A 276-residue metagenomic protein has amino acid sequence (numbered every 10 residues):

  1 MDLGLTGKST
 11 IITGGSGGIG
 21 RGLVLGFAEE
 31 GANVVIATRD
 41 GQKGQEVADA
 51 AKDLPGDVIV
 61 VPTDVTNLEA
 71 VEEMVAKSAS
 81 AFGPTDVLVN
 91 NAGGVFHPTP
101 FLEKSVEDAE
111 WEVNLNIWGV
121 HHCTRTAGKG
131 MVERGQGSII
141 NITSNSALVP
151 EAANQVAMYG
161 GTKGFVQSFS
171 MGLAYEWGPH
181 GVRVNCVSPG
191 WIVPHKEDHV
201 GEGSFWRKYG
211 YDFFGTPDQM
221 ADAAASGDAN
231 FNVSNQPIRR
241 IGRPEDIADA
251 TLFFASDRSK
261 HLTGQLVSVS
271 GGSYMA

Functional and structural regions predicted by a protein language model:
D2, V95-P98, R240, A250-L252 (+1 more regions): Short C-terminal tail/terminal secondary-structure segment of NAD(P)H-dependent dehydrogenase/reductase domains
S16-G17, D40: Conserved glycine-rich cofactor-binding loop
G41, P62-M74, V106, E245-D246: The beta1-alpha1 cofactor-binding region of Rossmann-like NAD(H)/NADP(H)-dependent oxidoreductases
D49, P179, W191-N235: A glycine/serine/threonine-rich, flexible loop-to-helix segment that serves as the NAD(P) cofactor-binding "lid"
T99-F101, E107-V113, I139, N232: Substrate-binding pocket helix/loop in short-chain dehydrogenase/reductase
I140-F165, S170-P179, W191-V193: Catalytic loop of short-chain dehydrogenase/reductase
G178, R183, L262-G264: Short, small/polar-rich loop/turn modules that mediate ligand/substrate recognition or access, typified
